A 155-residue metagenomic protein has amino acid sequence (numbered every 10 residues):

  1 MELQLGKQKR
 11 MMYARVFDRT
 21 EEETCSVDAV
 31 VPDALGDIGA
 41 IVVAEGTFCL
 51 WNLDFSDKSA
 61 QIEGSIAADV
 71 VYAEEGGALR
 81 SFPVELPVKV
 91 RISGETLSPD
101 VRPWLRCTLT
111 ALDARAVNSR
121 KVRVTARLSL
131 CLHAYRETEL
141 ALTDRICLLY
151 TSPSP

Functional and structural regions predicted by a protein language model:
M1-V30: N-terminal alpha-helical "arm" segments
V16-D18, D37-V42, N52-I62, A116-R120: Short, solvent-exposed beta-strand/turn "edge" segments of beta-rich domains on protein surfaces
E22-P32, D37, V42-T47: An N-terminus-focused feature that recognizes amino-terminal "leader" regions
T47-N52, P83-A114: A cross-kingdom feature marking solvent-exposed beta-strand/loop segments within repeated, beta-rich binding/scaffold
C49, L53-F55, V71-A73: Long compositionally biased, domain-poor regions of proteins
A60-D100, R136-L149: Extended intrinsically disordered, low-complexity coil regions enriched in Ser, Thr, Gly, Ala and often Pro
W104, T108-C147: Hydrophobic, ordered structural segments
Y150-P155: Conserved small/polar residues in nucleotide/adenosyl-binding loops
